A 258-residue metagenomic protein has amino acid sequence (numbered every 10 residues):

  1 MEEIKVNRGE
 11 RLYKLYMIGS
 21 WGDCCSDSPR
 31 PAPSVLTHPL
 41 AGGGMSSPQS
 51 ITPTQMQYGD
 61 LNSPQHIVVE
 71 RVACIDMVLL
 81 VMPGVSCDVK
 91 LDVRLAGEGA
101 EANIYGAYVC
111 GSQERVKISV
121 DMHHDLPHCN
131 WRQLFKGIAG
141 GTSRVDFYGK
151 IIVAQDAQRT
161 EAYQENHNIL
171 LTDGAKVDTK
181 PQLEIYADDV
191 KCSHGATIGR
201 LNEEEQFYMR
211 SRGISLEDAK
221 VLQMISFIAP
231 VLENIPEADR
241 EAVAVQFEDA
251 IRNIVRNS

Functional and structural regions predicted by a protein language model:
M1-T37, A41, M45-F207, S211-I214 (+2 more regions): Conserved beta-strand/loop scaffold segments within soluble protein domains that form the structured core and edges
Y208-A229: Extended amphipathic alpha-helical segments enriched in small hydrophobics
